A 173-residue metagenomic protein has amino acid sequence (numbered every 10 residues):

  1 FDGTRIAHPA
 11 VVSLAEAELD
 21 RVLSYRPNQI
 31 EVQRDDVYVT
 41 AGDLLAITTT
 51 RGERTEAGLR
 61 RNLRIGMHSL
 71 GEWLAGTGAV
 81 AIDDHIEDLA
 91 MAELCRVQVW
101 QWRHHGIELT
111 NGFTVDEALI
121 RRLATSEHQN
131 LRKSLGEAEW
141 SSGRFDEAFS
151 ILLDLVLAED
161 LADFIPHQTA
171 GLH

Functional and structural regions predicted by a protein language model:
F1-H173: Expand to "…catalyze enediolate/carbanion chemistry for C-C bond making/breaking, isomerization, decarboxylation
